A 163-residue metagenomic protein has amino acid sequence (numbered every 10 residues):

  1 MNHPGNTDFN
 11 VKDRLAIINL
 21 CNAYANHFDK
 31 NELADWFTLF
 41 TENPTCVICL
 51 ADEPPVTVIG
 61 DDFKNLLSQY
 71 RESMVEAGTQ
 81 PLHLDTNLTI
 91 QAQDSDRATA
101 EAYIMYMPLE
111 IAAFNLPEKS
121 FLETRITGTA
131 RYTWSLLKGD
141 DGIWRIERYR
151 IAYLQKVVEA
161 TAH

Functional and structural regions predicted by a protein language model:
M1-K30, A34-E42: Short, low-complexity N-terminal intrinsically disordered segments enriched in polar/charged residues
N2-G5, E76-H163: A beta-strand edge to alpha-helix "cap/lid" segment located at domain peripheries
T7, V11, T57, E123: Charge-dense, low-complexity intrinsically disordered segments
R14, I18, T57-G60, Q80 (+1 more regions): Generic detection of long, well-ordered alpha-helical segments
A34-I104, L109-E110: A solvent-exposed, acidic/Ser-Thr-rich amphipathic alpha-helical stretch
